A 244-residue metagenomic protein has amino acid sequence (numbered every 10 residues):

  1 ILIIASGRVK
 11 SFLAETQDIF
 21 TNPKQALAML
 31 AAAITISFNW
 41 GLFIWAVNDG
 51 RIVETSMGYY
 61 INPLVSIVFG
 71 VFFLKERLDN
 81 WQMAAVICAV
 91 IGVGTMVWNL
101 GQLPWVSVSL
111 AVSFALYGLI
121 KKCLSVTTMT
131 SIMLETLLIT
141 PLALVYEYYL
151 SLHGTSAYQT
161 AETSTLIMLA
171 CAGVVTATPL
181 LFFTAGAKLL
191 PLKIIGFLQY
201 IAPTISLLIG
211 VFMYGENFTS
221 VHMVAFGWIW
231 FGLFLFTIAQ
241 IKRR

Functional and structural regions predicted by a protein language model:
I1-F38, S113, L134-S151, F231: Transmembrane alpha-helices of multi-pass small-molecule transport proteins
I3, G101-Y158: Transmembrane alpha-helical segments that form core, pore/gating elements of small-molecule transporters/exporters
F12-F38, W105-S109, A157-T178, Q199: Loop-to-transmembrane-helix transition segments
L13-Q17, W45-R51, V93-G94, W98 (+3 more regions): Membrane-interface helix termini and inter-helical loops of multi-pass transporters
W45, N62-W81, T204-M223: C-terminal transmembrane-helix exit sites in multi-pass transporters
M57-I61, T128-L138, A177-F212: Helix-helix packing/entry segments at the starts of transmembrane helices
W81-V97, L110, H222-Q240: Hydrophobic transmembrane alpha-helices of multi-pass small-molecule transport proteins
Y200-R244: C-terminal-most transmembrane helix of multi-pass membrane proteins
